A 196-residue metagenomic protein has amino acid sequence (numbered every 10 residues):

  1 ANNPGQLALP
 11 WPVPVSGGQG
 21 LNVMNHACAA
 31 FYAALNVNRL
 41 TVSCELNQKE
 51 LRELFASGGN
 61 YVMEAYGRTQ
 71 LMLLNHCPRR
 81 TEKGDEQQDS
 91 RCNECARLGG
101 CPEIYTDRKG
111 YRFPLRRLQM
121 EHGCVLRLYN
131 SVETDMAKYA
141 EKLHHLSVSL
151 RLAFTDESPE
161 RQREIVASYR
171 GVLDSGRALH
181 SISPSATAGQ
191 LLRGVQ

Functional and structural regions predicted by a protein language model:
A1-F31, L35-Q196: Active-site pocket-lining/capping segments in soluble small-molecule metabolic enzymes
